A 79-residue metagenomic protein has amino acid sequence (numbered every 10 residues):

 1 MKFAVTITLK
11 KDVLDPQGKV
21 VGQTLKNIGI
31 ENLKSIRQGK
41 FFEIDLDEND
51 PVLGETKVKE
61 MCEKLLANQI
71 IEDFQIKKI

Functional and structural regions predicted by a protein language model:
K2-A4, T8-F41, E55-I79: Long, contiguous binding/interaction regions
F42-D47: Amphipathic alpha-helical segments that form the core helices of the histone-fold
E48-V52: Helix N-cap motif at beta-to-alpha junctions
